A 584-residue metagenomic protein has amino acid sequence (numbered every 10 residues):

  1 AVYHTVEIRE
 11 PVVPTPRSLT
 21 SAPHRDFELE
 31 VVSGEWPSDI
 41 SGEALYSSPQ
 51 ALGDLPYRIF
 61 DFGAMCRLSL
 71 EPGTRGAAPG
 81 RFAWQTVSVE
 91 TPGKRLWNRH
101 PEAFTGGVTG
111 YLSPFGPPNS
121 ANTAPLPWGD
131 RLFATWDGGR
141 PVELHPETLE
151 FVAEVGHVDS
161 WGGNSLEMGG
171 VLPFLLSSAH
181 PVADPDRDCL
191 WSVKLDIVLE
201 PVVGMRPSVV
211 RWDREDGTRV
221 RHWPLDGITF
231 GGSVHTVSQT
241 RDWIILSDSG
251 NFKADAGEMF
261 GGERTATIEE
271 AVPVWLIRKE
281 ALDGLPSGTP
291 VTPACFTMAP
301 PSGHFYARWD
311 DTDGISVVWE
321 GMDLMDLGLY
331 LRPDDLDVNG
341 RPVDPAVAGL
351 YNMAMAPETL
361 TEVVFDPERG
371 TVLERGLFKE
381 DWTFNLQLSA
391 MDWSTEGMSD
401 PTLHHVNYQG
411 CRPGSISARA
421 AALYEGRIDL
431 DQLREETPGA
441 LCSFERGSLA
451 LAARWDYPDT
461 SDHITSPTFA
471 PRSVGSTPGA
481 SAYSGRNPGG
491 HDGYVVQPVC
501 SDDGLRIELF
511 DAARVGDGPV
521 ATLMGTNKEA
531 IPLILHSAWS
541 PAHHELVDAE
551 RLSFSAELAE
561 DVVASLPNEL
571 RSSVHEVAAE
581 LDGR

Functional and structural regions predicted by a protein language model:
V2-R584: Beta-propeller domains
